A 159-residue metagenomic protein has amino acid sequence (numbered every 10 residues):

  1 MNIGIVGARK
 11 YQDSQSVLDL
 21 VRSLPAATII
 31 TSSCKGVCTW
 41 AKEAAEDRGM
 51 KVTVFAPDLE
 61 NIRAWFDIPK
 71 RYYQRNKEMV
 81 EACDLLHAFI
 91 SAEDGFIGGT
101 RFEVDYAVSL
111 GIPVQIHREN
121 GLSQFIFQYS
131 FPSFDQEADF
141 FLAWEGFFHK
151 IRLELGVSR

Functional and structural regions predicted by a protein language model:
M1, L153-R159: Short intrinsically disordered terminal tails
N2, G7-P132: Acidic/glycine-enriched connector segments
E145-F148, R152: Residue-level detector of alpha-helical secondary structure
